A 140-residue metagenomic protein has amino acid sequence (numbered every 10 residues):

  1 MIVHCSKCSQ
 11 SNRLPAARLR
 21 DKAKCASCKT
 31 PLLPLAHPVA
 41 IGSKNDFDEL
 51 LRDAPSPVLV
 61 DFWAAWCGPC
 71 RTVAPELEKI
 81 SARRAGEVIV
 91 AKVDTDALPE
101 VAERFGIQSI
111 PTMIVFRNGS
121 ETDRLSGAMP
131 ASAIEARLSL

Functional and structural regions predicted by a protein language model:
M1-L59, A64-I89, A97-E100, R104 (+2 more regions): Proteins that catalyze or organize thiol-disulfide redox chemistry and the adjacent proteostasis machinery handling
K92: Conserved residues in the N-terminal Rossmann fold of short-chain dehydrogenase/reductase
